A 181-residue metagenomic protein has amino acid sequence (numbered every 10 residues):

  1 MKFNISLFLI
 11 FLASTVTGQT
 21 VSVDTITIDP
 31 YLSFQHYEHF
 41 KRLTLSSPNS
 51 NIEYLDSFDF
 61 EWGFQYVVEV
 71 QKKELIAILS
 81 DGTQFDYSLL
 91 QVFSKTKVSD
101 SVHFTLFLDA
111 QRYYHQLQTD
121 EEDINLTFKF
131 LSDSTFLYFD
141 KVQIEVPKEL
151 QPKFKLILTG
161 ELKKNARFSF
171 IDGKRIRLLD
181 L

Functional and structural regions predicted by a protein language model:
M1-I5: Positively charged n-region of N-terminal signal peptides that target proteins for export
A13-T15: N-terminal signal peptide c-region/cleavage motif recognized by signal peptidases
G18: Nuclease and nuclease-like effector domains acting on nucleic acids or nucleotide cofactors
V21-L181: Conserved functional acidic sites
